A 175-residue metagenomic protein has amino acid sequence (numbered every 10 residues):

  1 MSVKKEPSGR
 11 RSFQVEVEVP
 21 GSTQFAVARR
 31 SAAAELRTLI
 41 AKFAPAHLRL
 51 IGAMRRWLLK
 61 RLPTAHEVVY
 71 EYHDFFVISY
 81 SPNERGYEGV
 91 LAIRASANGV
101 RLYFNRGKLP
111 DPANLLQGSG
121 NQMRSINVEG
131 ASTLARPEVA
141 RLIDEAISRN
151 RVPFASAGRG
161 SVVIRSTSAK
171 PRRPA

Functional and structural regions predicted by a protein language model:
M1-A175: Charge-dense, helix-prone N-terminal extensions
